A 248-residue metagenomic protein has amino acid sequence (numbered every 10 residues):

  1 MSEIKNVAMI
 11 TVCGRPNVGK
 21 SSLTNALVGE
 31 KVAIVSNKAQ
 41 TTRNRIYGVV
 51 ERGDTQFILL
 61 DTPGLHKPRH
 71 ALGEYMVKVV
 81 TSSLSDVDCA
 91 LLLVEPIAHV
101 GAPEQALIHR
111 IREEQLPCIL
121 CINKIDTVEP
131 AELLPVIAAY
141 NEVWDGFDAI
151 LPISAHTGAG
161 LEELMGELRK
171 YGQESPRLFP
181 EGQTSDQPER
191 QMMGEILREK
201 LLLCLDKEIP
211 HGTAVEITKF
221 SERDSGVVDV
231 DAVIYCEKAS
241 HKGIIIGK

Functional and structural regions predicted by a protein language model:
M1-C89, V94, A232-I234: Conserved G1/Walker A P-loop phosphate-binding module
V18, S85, C89, R112-L116 (+7 more regions): Non-catalytic alpha-helical coupling and interface elements of nucleotide-dependent molecular machines and regulators
L23, L27, E162-Y171, D231-C236: PAPS/PAP-binding and catalytic site of the sulfotransferase fold
A39-T41, P63-H66, P96-V100, I125-V128 (+3 more regions): Conserved nucleotide-binding/hydrolysis micro-motifs of P-loop NTPases
I46, V80, N123, L164 (+1 more regions): Residue-level signal for inorganic ion chemistry
E51-Q56, Y75-I150, C204, S221-V227: Conserved C-terminal guanine-recognition region of P-loop GTPase G domains, centered on the G4
L116-P117, D126-S185, E189: Canonical P-loop GTPase G-domain recognition
G182-K248: Long, well-ordered amphipathic alpha-helical subdomains in the mid-to-C-terminal portions of large enzyme subunits
